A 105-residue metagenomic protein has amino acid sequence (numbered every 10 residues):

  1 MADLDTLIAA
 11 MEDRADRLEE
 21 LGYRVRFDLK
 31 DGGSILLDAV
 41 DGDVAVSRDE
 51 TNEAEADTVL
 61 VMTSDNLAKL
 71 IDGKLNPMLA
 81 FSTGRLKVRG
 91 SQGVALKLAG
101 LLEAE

Functional and structural regions predicted by a protein language model:
M1-E105: Feature captures hydrophobic
